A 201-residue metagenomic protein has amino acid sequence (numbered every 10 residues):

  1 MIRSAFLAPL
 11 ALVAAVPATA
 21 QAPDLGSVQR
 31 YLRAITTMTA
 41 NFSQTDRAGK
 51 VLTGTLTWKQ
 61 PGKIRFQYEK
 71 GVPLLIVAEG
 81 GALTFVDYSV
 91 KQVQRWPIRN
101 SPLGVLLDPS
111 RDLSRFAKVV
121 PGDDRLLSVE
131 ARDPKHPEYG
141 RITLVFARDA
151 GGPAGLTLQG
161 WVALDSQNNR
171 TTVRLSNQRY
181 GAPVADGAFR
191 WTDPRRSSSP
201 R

Functional and structural regions predicted by a protein language model:
M1-A8: Bacterial N-terminal signal peptides that target proteins for export
A15-P17: N-terminal signal peptide c-region/cleavage motif recognized by signal peptidases
A20-S27: Cleaved targeting-peptide boundary
R30-G49: A short, Trp-centered hydrophobic/proline-enriched beta-strand micro-motif
T36-M38, L52-G54, Q60-G62, V72 (+5 more regions): Envelope-exposed proteins and targeting segments
S43-T45, Q67-E69, V86-Y88, R132-P134 (+1 more regions): A generic structural motif
T53-L107, T171-R174: An acidic-aromatic
S114-F116, V120-R201: Gly/Pro-enriched, hydrophobic low-complexity segments that function as extracytoplasmic propeptides/linkers
